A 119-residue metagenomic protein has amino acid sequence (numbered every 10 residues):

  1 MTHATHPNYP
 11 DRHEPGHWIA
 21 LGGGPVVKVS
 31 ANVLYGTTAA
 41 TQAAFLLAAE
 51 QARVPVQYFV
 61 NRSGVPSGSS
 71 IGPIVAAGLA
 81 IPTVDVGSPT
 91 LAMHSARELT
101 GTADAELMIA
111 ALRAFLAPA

Functional and structural regions predicted by a protein language model:
M1: Acidic, glycine-rich loop-and-beta core segments that form the ion-binding/anion-interacting portion of active sites
H6-Y9, H13-R97: Active-site-adjacent substrate-binding region of metalloamidase/peptidase-like peptide-processing proteins
S88-A119: His/Asp/Glu-rich mid-to-C-terminal helical/loop segments that flank catalytic regions of hydrolases
